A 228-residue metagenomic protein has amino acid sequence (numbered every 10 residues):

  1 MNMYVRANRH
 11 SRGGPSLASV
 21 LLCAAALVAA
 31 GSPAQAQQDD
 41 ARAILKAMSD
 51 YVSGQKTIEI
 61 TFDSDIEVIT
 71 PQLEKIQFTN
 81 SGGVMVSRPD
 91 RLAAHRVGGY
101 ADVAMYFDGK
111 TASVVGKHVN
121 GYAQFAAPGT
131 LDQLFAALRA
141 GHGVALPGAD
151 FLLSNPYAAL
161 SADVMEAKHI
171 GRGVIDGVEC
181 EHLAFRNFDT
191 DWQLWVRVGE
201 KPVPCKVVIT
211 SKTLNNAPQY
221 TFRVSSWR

Functional and structural regions predicted by a protein language model:
M1-G14: N-terminal secretory signal peptides that target proteins for export/translocation
A18-A29: Bacterial N-terminal signal peptides
S32-A36: Sec/Tat signal peptide C-region and signal peptidase I cleavage site
Q37-I44, Q72, I76, V114-C180 (+2 more regions): Flexible, processing/modification-adjacent segments and terminal tails in exported/periplasmic/extracellular proteins
Q38-D39, D63, S113-V114, K168-R228: Gly/Pro-enriched, hydrophobic low-complexity segments that function as extracytoplasmic propeptides/linkers
D39-G121, D191-W192: N-terminal mature ectodomain segment of secretory-pathway/periplasmic proteins
R88-P89, L131-R139, V203-C205, R228: Short, surface-exposed linear segments at secondary-structure transitions and domain or protein termini
M105-D108, Y122-G129, W195-V196, T221-S225: Short amphipathic beta-strand/extended segments with alternating polar/hydrophobic composition
